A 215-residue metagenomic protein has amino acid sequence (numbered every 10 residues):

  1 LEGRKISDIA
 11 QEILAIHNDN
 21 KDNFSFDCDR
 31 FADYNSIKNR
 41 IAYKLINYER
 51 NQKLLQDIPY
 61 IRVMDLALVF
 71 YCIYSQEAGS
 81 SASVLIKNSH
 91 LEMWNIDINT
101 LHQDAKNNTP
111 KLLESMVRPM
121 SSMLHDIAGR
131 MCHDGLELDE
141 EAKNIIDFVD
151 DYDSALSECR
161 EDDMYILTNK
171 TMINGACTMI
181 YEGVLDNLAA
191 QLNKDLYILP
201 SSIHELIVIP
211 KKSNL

Functional and structural regions predicted by a protein language model:
L1-I166: Charged, alpha-helical interface segments at or near domain boundaries
E161, T168-L215: C-terminal structured domains
